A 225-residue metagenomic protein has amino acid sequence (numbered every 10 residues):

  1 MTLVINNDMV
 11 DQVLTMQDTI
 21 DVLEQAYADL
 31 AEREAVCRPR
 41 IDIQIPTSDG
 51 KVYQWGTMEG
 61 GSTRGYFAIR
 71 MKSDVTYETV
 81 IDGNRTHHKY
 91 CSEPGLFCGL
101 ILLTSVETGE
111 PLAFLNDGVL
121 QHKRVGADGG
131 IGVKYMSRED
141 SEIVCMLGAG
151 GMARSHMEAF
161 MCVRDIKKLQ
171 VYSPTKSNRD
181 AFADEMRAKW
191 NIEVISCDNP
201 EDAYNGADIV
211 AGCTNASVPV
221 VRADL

Functional and structural regions predicted by a protein language model:
M1-H122, G130, D140: N-terminal ligand-binding/catalytic initiation module
S137-I143, D165: Short helix-loop-beta connector
A149-G150: Glycine-rich Rossmann-fold phosphate-binding loop(s) that bind the pyrophosphate of adenine dinucleotide cofactors
A153-R154: N-terminal Rossmann-fold NAD(P) dinucleotide-binding loop
F160: Aromatic pocket-lining residues of Rossmann-like dinucleotide-binding sites
V163-W190: NAD(P)-binding Rossmann-fold cofactor-contacting core
N191-L225: Rossmann-like adenosine-cofactor binding region
